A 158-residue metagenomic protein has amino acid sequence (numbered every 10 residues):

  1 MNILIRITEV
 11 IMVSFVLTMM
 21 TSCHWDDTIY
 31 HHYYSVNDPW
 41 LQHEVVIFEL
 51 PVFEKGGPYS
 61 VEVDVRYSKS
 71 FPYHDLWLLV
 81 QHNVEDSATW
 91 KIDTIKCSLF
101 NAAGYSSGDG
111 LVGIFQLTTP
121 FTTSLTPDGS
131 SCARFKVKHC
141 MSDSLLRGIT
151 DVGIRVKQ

Functional and structural regions predicted by a protein language model:
M1-M12: Bacterial N-terminal signal peptides that target proteins for export
M19-S22: C-terminal motif of bacterial Sec signal peptides marking the signal peptidase cleavage site
H24-D27: Bacterial signal peptide processing site
V45-Y73: Post-signal-peptide N-terminal segment of Sec-exported extracytoplasmic proteins
K55-V63, T123-M141: Noncatalytic modules at the cell exterior or secretory-pathway interfaces, chiefly beta-strand-rich lectin/adhesion
Y67-S70, F115-L125, H139-I149: Short acidic/polar inter-strand loop motif in beta-rich domains
L78-N83, S142-Q158: Exposed low-complexity, polar/acidic, P/S/T/G-rich flexible segments that act as propeptides, protease-susceptible
I95-T126: An anionic, turn-rich surface loop/hairpin at beta-sheet edges that serves as a generic interaction/coordination patch
